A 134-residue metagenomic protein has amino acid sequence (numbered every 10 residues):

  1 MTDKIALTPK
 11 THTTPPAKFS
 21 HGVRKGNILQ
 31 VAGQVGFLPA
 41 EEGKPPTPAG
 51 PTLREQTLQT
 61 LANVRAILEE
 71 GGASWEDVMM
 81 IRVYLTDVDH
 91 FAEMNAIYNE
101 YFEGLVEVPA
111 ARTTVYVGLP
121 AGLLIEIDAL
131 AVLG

Functional and structural regions predicted by a protein language model:
M1-A62, A66-G71, E76-M79, L85-G134: N-terminal presequence-like segments and the immediate start of the first folded domain
